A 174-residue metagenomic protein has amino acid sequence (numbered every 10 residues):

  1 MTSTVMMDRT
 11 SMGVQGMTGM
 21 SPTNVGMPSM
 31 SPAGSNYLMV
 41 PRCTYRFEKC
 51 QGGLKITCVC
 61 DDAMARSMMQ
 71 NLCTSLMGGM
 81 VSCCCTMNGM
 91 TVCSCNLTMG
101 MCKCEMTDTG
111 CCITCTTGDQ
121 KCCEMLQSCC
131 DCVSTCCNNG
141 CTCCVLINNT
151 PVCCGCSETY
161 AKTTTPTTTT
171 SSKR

Functional and structural regions predicted by a protein language model:
S3, D8-N36, A63-M99, D131-V152: A low-complexity, Ser/Thr/Gly/Pro-enriched, surface-exposed linker/loop concept that marks segments flanking
G34-K49, E105: Short, compositionally biased low-complexity segments enriched in polar/charged residues
R46, Q51-G53, D61-D62, D108-G110 (+1 more regions): Polar/charged low-complexity regions in secreted precursors and cytosolic/nuclear IDRs
T86-D131: Short, solvent-exposed interaction modules
N96-K103, D108-G110, T150-R174: Short, low-order "capping/linker" segments at domain edges
C122, C129-V133, N139-T142, L146-T150 (+1 more regions): Intrinsically disordered, low-complexity, Lys/Arg-biased terminal tails
